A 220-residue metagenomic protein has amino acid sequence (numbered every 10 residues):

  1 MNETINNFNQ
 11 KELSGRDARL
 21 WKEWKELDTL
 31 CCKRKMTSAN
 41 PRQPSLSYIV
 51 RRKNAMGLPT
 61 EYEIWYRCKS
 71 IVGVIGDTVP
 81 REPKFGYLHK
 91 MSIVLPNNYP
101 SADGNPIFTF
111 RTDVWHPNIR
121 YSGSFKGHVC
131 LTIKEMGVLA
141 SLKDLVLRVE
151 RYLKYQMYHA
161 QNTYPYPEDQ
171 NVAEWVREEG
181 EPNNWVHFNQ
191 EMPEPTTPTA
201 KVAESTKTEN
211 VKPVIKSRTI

Functional and structural regions predicted by a protein language model:
M1-L88, N98-I220: UBC/E2-like fold recognition across ubiquitin and ubiquitin-like conjugation systems, capturing catalytically active
M91: Catalytic phosphate/metal-binding cores of nucleic-acid and nucleotide-processing enzymes, i.e., regions that mediate
L95: Short beta-strand-loop-alpha-helix junction that forms the active-site gateway of nucleic-acid-processing nucleases
